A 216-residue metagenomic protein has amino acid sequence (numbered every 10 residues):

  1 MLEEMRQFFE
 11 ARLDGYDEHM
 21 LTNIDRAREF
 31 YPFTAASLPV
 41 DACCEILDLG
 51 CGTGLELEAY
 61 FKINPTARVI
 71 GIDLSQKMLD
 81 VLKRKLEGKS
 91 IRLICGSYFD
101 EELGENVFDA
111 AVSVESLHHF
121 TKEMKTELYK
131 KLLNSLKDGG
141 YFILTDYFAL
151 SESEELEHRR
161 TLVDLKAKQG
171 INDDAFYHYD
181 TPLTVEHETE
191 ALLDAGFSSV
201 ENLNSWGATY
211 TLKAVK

Functional and structural regions predicted by a protein language model:
M1-V40, L55: Conserved class I S-adenosyl-L-methionine
A35-D41, I63, E102: Glycine-rich helix-loop-beta junction characteristic of Rossmann-like nucleotide cofactor-binding loops
L47-L49, T53-D100: Class I SAM-dependent methyltransferase SAM/SAH-binding core
A111-V112: Hydrophobic beta-strand segment of the Class I
E115-S116: Short catalytic micro-motifs in class I SAM-dependent methyltransferases
T126-D138: A short glycine-rich, Lys/Arg-flanked "PGG" loop and its adjoining helix->strand segment in the class I
T145-A195, V200-E201: C-terminal alpha-helical "lid/dimerization" subdomain adjacent to the S-adenosyl-L-methionine
A195-K216: Core SAM-dependent methyltransferase catalytic element
